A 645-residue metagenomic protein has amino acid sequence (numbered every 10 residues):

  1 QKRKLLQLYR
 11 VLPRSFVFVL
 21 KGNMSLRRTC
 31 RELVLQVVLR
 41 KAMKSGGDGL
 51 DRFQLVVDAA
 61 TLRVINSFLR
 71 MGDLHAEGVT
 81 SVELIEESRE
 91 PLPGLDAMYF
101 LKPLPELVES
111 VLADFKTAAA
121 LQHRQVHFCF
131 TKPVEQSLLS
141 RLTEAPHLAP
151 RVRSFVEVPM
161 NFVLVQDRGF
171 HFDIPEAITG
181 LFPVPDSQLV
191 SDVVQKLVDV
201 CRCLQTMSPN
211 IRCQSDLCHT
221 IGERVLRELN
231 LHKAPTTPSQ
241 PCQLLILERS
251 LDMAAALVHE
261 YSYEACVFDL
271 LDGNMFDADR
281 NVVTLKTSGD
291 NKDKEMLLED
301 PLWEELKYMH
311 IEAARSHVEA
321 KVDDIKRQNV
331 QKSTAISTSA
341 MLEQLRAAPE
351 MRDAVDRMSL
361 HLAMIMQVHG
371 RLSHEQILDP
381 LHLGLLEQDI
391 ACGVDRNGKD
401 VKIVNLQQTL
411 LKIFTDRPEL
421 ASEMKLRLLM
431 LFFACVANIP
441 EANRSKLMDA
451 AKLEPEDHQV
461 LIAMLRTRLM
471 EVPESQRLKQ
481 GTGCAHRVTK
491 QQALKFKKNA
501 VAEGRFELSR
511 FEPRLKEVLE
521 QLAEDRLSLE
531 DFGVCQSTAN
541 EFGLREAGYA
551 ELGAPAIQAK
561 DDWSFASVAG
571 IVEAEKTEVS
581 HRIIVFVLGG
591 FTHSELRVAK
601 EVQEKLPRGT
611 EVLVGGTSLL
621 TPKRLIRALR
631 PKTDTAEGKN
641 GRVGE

Functional and structural regions predicted by a protein language model:
R3-E645: Extended, well-folded catalytic/binding cores that form a central cleft or groove in large enzyme and scaffold domains
